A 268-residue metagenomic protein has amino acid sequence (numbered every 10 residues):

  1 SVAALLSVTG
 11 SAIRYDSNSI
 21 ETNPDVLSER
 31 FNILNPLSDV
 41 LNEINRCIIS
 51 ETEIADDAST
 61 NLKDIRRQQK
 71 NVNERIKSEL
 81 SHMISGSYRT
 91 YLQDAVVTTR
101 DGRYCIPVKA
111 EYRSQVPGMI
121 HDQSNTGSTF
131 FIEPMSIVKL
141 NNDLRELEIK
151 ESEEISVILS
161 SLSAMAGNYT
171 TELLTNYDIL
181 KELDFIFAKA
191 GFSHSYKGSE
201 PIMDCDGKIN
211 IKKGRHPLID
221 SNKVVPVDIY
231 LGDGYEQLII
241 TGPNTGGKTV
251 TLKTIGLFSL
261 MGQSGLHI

Functional and structural regions predicted by a protein language model:
S1-N32: Long, charged all-alpha helical bundle/coiled-coil segments in cytosolic proteins
L6, D25, V40-G246, V250-I268: Alpha-helical coupling/stalk and coiled-coil linker elements that connect catalytic or binding modules and transmit
F31-N42: Extended, EK/Q-rich alpha-helical coiled-coil segments that serve as long dimerization/scaffolding arms in large
